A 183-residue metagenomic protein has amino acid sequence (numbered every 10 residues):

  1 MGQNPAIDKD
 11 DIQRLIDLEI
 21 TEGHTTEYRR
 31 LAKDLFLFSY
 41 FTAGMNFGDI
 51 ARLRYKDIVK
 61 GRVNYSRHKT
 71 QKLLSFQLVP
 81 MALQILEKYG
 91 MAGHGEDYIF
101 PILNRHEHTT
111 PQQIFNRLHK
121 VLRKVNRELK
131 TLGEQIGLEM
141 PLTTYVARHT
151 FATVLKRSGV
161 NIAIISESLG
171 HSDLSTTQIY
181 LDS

Functional and structural regions predicted by a protein language model:
M1-R30: Long, amphipathic, Lys/Arg-enriched alpha-helical "connector/arm" segment
N4, E27-R30, S39, V121 (+1 more regions): Residue-level marker of regulatory loop/turn positions in helix-turn-helix DNA-binding domains and in histidine
A6-I12, V79-E139: Active-site/catalytic core of tyrosine-dependent DNA strand-transfer enzymes
T21-E27, G93, N126-E167: Short, basic (Lys/Arg/His-rich) helix/loop patches that form interaction surfaces in the mid-to-C-terminal regions
E22-T26, N64-Q77, Q112-V121, E139-T143: Short, contiguous acidic/charged loop-to-helix segments that flank catalytic cores in large enzymes
L37, F41, M45-D49, V146-S172 (+1 more regions): C-terminal catalytic core of tyrosine-transesterase DNA break-rejoin enzymes
R52-K88: Conserved tyrosine-mediated DNA breakage-rejoining catalytic core shared by Y-recombinases
R67-Q71, H106, L169-S183: Catalytic-site neighborhood detector that most strongly recognizes the C-terminal catalytic loop/helix of tyrosine
